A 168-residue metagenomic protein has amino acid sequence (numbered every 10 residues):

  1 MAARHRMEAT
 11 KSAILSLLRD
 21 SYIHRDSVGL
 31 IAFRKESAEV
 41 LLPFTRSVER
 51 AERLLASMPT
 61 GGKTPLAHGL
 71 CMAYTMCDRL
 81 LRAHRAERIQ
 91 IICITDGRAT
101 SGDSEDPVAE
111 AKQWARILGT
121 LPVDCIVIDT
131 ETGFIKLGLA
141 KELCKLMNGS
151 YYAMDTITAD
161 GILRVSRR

Functional and structural regions predicted by a protein language model:
M1-F44, H68-M72, M76, E87-I94 (+2 more regions): Von Willebrand factor
A3, S27-S57, C77-R82, S104-P107 (+2 more regions): Short beta-strand-loop
E8, S12-R19, E49-A56, A67-T75 (+3 more regions): Solvent-exposed alpha-helical segments within well-ordered globular domains of core cellular machineries
R19-H24, R82, R116-V123: Arginine/glycine-rich "motif VI" loop of SF2 helicases in the C-terminal RecA-like domain
G29, D124-I128, S150-D155: Short hydrophobic alpha-helical runs that function as membrane-insertion/retention elements
P59-G62: A glycine-rich helix N-cap at a beta->alpha junction
R98-L146: VWA/integrin I-like adhesion module and closely mimicked acidic/polar interface patches used
L143-R168: C-terminal helix of von Willebrand factor
